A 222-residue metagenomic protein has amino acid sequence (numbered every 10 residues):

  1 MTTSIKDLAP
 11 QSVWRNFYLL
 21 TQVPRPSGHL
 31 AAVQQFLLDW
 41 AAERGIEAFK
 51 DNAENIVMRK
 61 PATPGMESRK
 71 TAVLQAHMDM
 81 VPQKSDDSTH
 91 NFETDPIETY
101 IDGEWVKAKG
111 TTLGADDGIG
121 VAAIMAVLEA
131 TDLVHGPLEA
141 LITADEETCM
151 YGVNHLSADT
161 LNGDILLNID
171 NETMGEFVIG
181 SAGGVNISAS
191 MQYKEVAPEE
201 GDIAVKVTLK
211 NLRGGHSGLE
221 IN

Functional and structural regions predicted by a protein language model:
M1-T2, P10, Y18-P26, A42-E47 (+5 more regions): Generic secondary-structure signature for well-ordered alpha-helical cores
T3-E104: Acidic/His- and Gly-rich active-site-bordering loop/insert found across diverse amide/peptide-bond hydrolases
R15-L19, F36-D39, A123-A126, H155 (+1 more regions): Alpha-helical scaffold segments in soluble metabolic enzymes
V57, V73-Q75, E139, S188-S190 (+1 more regions): Beta-strand secondary-structure signal
M66-P137, I142-T148, V153-D164: Active-site metal-coordination/substrate-binding segment of hydrolases, especially metallo-dependent peptidases
P96-I97, D102-K107, T111, E146-N222: Midchain, well-structured core segments that form catalytic/ion-binding scaffolds
